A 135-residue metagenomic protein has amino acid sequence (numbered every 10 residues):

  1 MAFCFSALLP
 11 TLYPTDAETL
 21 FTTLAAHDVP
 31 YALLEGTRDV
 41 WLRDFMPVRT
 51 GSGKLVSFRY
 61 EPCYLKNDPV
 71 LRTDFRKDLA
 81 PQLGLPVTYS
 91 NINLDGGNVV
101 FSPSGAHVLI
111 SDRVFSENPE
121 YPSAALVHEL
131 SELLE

Functional and structural regions predicted by a protein language model:
M1-E135: The feature marks the mature, well-folded catalytic cores of soluble enzymes
